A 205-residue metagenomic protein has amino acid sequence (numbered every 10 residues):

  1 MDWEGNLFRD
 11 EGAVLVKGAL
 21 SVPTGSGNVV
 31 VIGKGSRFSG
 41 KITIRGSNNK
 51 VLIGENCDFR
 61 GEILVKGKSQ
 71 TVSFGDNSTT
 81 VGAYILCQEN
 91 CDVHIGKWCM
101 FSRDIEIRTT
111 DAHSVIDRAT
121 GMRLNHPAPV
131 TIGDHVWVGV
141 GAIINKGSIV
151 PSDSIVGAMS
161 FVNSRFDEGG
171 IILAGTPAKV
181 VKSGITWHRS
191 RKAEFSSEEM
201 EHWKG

Functional and structural regions predicted by a protein language model:
M1-S26: N-terminal segments that cap or nucleate solenoid repeat domains
L20-V22, S26-I149, S160, T176 (+1 more regions): Flexible, glycine/small-residue-enriched loop-and-beta-strand segment within the central core of proteins
M100, R165, I171, A193-F195: A generic membrane alpha-helix/interface feature
V150-L173: C-terminal/domain-terminus segments
S164, K182-I185, E201: Short alpha-helix boundary/capping motifs
G169-K192: Conserved beta-strand-loop-alpha-helix hinge in the C-terminal portion of ABC ATPase nucleotide-binding domains
R189-G205: Charged, low-complexity C-terminal accessory regions
